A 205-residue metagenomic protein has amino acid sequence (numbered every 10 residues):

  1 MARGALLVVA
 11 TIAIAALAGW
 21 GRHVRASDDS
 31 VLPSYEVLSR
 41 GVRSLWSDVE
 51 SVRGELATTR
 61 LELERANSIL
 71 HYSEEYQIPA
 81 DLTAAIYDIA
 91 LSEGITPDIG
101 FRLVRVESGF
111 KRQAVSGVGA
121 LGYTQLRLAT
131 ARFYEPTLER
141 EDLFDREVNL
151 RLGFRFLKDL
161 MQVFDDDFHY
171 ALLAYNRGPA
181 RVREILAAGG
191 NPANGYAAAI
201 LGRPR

Functional and structural regions predicted by a protein language model:
M1-Q77, R205: N-terminal secretory targeting signals
D48-R205: Catalytic glycan-binding domains that act on GlcNAc-containing polysaccharides
